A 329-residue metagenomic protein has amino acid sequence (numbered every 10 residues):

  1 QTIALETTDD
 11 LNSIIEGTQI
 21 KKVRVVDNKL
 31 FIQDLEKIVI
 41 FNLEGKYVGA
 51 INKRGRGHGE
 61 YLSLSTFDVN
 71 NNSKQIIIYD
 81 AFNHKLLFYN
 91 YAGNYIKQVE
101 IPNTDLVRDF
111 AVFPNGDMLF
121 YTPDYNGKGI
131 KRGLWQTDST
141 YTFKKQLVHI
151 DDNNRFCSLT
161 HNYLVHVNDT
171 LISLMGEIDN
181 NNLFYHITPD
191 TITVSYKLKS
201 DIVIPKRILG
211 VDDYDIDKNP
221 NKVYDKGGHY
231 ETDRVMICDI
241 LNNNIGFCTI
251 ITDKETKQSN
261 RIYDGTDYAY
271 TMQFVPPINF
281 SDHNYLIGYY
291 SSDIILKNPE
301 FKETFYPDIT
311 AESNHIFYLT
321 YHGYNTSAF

Functional and structural regions predicted by a protein language model:
T2-E36: Beta-strand-rich domains and repeat architectures in extracellular enzymes and scaffolds, especially beta-propellers
T2-S13, G49-E60, I101-T104, T142-H161 (+2 more regions): Surface-exposed loop and turn segments in beta-propeller and other repeat-based domains that flank or scaffold
D9-S13, Q19, K46-S73, D80-A81: Blade-loop segments of beta-propeller domains
G17-K22, L62-F67, D105-V112, R155-Y163 (+2 more regions): Repeated scaffold domains used in trafficking and secretory/extracellular systems, primarily beta-propellers
V26-D34, K74-D80, G116-G127, N168-Y185 (+2 more regions): Short beta-strand elements that form the blades of beta-propeller/WD-repeat-like and other beta-sheet-rich scaffold
A81-K131, F143-N154: Asp-box/WD-like beta-propeller blade repeats and closely related beta-sheet repeat scaffolds
H84-L87, G127-W135, D179-Y185, N244-I250 (+3 more regions): Structural motif
W135-T137, Y141-T193: Loop-centered beta-sheet repeat module
